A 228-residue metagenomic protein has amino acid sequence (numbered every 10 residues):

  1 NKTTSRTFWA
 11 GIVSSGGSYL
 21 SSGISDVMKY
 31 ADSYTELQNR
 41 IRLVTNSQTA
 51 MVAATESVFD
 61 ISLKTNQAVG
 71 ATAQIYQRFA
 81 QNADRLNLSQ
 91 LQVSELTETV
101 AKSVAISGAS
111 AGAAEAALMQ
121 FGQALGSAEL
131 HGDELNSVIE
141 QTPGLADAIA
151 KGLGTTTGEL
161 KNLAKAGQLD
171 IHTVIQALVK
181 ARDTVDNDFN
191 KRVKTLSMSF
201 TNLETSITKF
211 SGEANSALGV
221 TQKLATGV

Functional and structural regions predicted by a protein language model:
N1-T3, Q48, V193: Compositionally biased, low-complexity segments of secreted and virulence-associated proteins that act as
S5, W9-T65, Q74-R85, S94-I106 (+7 more regions): Small-residue helix-packing and pore-constriction motifs in hydrophobic alpha-helices
V69, G108-E115: Structural motif
L88: ATP-dependent adenylate-handling ligase core
R192, L196, L203, F210 (+2 more regions): Alpha-helical heptad-repeat coiled-coil segments that mediate oligomerization/polymerization in large
